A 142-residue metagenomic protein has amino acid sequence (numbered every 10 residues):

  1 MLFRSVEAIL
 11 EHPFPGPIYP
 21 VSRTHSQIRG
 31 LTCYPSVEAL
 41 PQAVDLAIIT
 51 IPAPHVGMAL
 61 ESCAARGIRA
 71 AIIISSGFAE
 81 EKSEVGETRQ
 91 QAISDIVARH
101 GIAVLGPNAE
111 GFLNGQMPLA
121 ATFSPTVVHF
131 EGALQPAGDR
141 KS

Functional and structural regions predicted by a protein language model:
M1-L2, S142: Short, small-residue-biased leader/transition segments that mark boundaries at the very start of proteins
F3-R4, T32-C33, K82-G86, N114-A121: Short acidic, glycine/serine/threonine-rich loops at helix termini
E7-R29: NAD(P)-binding Rossmann-fold cofactor-contacting core
Y19-V21, A71-I73, V97-A98, A103-N108 (+1 more regions): General beta-strand structural signal in soluble alpha/beta enzymes
V21-V37, L113-Q116: N-terminal beta-loop-helix "entrance" segment that forms/cooperates in small-molecule cofactor or anionic ligand
V37-L46, P54-E81: Rossmann-fold NAD(P) dinucleotide-binding segment
S76-G101: Rossmann-fold NAD(P)-binding glycine/threonine-rich loop
N108-R140: Conserved anion/nucleotide-ligand pocket segment
